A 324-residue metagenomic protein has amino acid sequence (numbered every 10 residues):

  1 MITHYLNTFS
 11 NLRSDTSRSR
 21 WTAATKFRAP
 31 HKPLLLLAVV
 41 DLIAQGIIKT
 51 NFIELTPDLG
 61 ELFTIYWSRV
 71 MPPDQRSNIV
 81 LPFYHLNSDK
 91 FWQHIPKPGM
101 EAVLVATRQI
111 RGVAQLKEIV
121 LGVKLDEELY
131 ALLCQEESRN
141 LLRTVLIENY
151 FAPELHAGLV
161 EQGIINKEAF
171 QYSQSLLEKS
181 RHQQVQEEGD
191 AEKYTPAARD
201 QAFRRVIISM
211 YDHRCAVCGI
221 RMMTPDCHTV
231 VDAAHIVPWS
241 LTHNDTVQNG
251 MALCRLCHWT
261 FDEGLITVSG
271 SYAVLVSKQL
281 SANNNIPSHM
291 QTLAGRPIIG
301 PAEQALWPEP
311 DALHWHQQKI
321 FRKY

Functional and structural regions predicted by a protein language model:
Y5-S175: Short helix-coil boundary/hinge micro-motifs
Q93, A216, A273-L275: General beta-strand recognition
L146, G158-M223, V237-Q248: Short, charged surface segments at domain edges that flank catalytic/cofactor-binding sites
A198, M223, C227-Y324: A detector for short metal-coordination/catalytic motifs
